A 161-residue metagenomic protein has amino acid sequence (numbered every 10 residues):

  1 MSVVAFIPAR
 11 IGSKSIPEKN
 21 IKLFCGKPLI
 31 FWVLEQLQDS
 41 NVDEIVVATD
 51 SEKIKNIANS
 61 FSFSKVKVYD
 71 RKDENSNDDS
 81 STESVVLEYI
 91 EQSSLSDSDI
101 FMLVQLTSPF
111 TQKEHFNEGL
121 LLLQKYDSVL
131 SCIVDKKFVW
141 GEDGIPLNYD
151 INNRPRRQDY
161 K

Functional and structural regions predicted by a protein language model:
M1-P17: N-terminal nucleotide-binding beta1-loop-alpha1 segment
V3-V4, D43, V66, D99 (+1 more regions): Conserved acidic residues
A9, T49-D50, Q105, L130-C132: Short beta-strand/turn micro-motifs composed of small residues that flank or help shape donor/cofactor-binding pockets
I16-Q38: Short, well-formed alpha-helical segments that are part of the catalytic scaffolds of diverse glycosyltransferases
K22-L23, V46-V47, L103: Conserved SAM-binding loop
F31-D97: Conserved N-terminal catalytic core of the sugar/cofactor nucleotidyltransferase
D78-E88, D97-I100, L106-K161: Conserved core of the sugar-phosphate nucleotidyltransferase
